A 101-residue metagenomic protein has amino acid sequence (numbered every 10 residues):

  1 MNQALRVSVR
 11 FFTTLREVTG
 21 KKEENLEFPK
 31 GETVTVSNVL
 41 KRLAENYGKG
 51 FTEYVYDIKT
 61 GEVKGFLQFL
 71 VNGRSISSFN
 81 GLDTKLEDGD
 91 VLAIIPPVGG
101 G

Functional and structural regions predicted by a protein language model:
M1-G100: Ubiquitin-like/PB1-type beta-grasp interaction modules and other compact soluble beta-rich domains
